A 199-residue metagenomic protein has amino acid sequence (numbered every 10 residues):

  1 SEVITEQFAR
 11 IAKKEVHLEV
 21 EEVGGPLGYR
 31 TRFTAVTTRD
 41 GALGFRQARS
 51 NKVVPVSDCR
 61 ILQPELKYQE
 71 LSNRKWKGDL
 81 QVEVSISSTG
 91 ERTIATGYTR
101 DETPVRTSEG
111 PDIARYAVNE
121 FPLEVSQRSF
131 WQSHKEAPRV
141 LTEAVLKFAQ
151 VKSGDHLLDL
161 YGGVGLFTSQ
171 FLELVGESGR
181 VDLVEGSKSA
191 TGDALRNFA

Functional and structural regions predicted by a protein language model:
S1-A199: Accessory RNA-recognition modules of RNA-modification enzymes
